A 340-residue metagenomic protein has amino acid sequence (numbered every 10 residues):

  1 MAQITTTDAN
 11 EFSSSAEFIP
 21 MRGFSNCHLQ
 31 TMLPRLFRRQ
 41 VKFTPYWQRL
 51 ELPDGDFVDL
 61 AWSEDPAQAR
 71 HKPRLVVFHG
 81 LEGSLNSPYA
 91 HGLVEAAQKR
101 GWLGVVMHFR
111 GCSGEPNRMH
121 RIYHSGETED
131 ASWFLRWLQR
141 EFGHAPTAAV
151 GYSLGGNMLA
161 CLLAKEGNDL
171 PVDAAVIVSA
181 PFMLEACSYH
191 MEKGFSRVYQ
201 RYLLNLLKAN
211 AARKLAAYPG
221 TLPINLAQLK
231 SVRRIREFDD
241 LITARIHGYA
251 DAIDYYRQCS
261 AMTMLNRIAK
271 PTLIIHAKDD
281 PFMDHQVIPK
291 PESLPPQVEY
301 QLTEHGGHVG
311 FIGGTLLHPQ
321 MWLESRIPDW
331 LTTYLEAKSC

Functional and structural regions predicted by a protein language model:
I4-N10, R140-I246: Alpha/beta-hydrolase-fold enzymes
F24-R70, I312-H318: N-terminal cap/lid segment of alpha/beta-hydrolase-fold proteins
H71-G80: Short beta-strand element of the alpha/beta-hydrolase
G83-E95, H285-V287: The serine-hydrolase catalytic nucleophile loop
N86, V94-R118: Conserved alpha/beta-hydrolase
R110-A148: Catalytic nucleophile-loop/oxyanion-hole region of alpha/beta-hydrolase and closely related hydrolase-like folds
I268, I274-H276, D280: Short beta-strand/loop motif that positions the catalytic acidic residue of the alpha/beta-hydrolase fold
E304-C340: Catalytic active-site module of serine/aspartate enzymes centered on a nucleophile-bearing elbow/loop
